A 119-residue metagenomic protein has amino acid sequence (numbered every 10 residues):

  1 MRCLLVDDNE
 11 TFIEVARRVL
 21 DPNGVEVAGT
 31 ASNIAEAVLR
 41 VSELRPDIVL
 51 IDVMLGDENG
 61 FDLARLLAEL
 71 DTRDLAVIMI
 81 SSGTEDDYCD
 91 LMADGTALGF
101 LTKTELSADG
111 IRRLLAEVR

Functional and structural regions predicted by a protein language model:
E10-G29: Two-component/phosphorelay signaling modules centered on CheY-like receiver
T30-I48: Acidic, metal-coordinating helix/loop segments flanking the phosphotransfer/catalytic sites of two-component signaling
N33, N59-D62: Acidic catalytic/metal-coordinating carboxylates
D52: Active-site residues of response regulator receiver
G56: The feature encodes the CheY-like receiver
G60, L91-G99: As written
F61-R73: Short amphipathic alpha-helix used as the core "switch/output" element in two-component signaling
I80-S81: Hydrophobic/aromatic residues positioned on beta-strands within the core alpha/beta folds
